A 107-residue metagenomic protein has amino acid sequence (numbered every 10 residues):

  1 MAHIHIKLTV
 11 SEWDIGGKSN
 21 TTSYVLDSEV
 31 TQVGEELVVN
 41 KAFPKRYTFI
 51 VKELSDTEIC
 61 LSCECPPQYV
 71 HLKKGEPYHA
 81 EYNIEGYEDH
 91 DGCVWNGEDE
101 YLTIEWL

Functional and structural regions predicted by a protein language model:
M1-H3, T31-Q32, E105-L107: Short intrinsically disordered terminal tails
M1-K18: Short, extreme N-terminal segment that most often corresponds to the first beta-strand
H3, S19-S23, R46, P77: Intrinsic-disorder/low-complexity, polar/charged segments enriched in Ser/Thr/Lys/Arg/Asp/Glu/Gln
H3-H5, N83, T103: Generic short N-terminal amphipathic or hydrophobic helices
E12, N20-Y24, E29, F49 (+2 more regions): Compositionally biased regions
T21-S28, H90-L107: Edge beta-strand at a domain terminus
V33-E98: Acidic, low-complexity, intrinsically disordered interaction modules
